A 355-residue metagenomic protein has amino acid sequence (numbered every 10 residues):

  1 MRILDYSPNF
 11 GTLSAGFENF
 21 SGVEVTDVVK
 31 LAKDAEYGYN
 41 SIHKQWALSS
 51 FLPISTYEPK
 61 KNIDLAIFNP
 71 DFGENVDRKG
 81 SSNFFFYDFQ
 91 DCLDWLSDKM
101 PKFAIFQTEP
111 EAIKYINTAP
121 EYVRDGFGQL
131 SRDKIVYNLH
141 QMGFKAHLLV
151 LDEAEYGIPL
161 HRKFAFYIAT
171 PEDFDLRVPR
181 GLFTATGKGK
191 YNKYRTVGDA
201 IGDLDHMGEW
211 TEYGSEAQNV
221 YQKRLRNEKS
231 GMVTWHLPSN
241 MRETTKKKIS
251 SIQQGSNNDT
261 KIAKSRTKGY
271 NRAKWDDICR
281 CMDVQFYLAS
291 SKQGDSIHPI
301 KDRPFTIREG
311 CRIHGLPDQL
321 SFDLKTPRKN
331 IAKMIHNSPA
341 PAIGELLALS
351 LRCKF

Functional and structural regions predicted by a protein language model:
R2-V23, N69, N138-Q141, L148 (+2 more regions): S-adenosyl-L-methionine-dependent DNA methyltransferase catalytic core
I3, A66, A104: Receiver (REC) domain switch-region micro-motif
L4-I54: SAM cofactor-binding core of SAM-dependent methyltransferases, primarily the Rossmann-like beta-alpha-beta module
T26, K30, D64, K102: Conserved acidic residues
I54-N62: Short amphipathic alpha-helix with an adjacent loop that forms part of the alpha/beta core around
G73: Active-site beta-alpha loop architecture of Rossmann-like, nucleotide-cofactor-dependent enzymes
V76-F84, Y115-I116: Glycine/threonine-rich flexible loop motifs
Y87-T170: Conserved Class I SAM-dependent methyltransferase catalytic core
